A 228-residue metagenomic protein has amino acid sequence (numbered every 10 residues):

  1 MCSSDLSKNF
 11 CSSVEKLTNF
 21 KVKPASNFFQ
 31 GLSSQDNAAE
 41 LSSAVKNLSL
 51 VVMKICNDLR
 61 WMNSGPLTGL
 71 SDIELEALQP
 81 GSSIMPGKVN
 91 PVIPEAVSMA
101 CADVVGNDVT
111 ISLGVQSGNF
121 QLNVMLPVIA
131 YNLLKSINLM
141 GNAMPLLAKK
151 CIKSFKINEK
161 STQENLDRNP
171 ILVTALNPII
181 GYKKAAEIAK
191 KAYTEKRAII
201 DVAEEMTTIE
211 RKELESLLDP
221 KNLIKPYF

Functional and structural regions predicted by a protein language model:
M1-S3: Short, small-residue-biased leader/transition segments that mark boundaries at the very start of proteins
D5-P24: N-terminal, Lys/Arg-enriched amphipathic/low-complexity engagement segments that precede the first folded domain
S26, Q30-S34, A38, N57 (+1 more regions): Catalytic-core signal marking the mid-to-C-terminal active-site face
S42-C56: Alpha-helical support elements that line or immediately flank enzyme active sites and cofactor-binding pockets
L48-V51, M62, E195: Heptad-repeat coiled-coil/leucine-zipper interface motif in alpha-helices, recognizing the periodic a/d hydrophobic core
